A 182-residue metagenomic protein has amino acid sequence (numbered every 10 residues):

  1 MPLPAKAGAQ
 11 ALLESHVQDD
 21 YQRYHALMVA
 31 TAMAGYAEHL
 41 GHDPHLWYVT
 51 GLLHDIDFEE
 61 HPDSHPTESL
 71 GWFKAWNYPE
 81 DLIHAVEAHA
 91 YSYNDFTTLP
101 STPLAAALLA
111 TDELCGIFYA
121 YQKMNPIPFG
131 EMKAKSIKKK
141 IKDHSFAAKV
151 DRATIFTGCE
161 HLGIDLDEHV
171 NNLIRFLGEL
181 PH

Functional and structural regions predicted by a protein language model:
M1-H61: Acidic/His-rich, divalent-metal-binding segments that scaffold phosphate/diphosphate chemistry
P4, Y24-M28, S64, D81 (+4 more regions): Conserved active-site and cofactor/substrate-binding residues in soluble primary-metabolism enzymes
E14, A34, E38, K74 (+2 more regions): Short polybasic/polar patches that bind polyanions
L27, T31-H39, H45, T154 (+1 more regions): Active-site hotspot residues in diverse enzymes, especially metal/ion-binding acidic/histidine motifs
H39-H144: Divalent metal-dependent catalytic cores for phosphoryl transfer on phosphate-bearing substrates
A75, G130-N171: Divalent-cation-assisted or electrostatically stabilized phosphate/pyrophosphate-binding catalytic cores
